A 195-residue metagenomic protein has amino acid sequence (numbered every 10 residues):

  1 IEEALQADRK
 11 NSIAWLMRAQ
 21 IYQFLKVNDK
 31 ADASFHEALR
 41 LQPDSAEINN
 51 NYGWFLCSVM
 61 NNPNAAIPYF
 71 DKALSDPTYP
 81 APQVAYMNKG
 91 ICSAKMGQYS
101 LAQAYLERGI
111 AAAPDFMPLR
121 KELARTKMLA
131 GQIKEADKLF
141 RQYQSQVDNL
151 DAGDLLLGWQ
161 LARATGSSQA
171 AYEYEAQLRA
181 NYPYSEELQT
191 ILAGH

Functional and structural regions predicted by a protein language model:
E3-A4, E37-A38, K72-S75, R108-G109 (+2 more regions): Canonical positions in the second alpha-helix
A7, L41-Q42, D76-T78, A112 (+2 more regions): Structural marker of alpha-solenoid helical repeat scaffolds
N11, S45, P80-P82, F116 (+2 more regions): Residue-level recognition of tetratricopeptide repeat
A14, I48, Q83-A85, L119 (+2 more regions): TPR alpha-solenoid repeat register
F24-E37, M60-K72, M96-R108, G131-K138 (+1 more regions): Structural signature of tandem alpha-helical TPR/SEL1-like repeats, specifically the intra-repeat loop/turn
Q142-H195: Terminal, low-structured helical/coil segments at or just beyond the last alpha-helical repeat
